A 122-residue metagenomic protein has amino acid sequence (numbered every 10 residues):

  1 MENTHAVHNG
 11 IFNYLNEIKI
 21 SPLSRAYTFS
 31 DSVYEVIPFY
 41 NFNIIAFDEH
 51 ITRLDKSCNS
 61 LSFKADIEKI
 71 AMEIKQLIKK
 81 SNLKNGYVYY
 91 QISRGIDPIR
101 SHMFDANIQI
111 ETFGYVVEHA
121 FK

Functional and structural regions predicted by a protein language model:
M1-K122: Conserved alpha/beta cores of soluble small-molecule-handling proteins
